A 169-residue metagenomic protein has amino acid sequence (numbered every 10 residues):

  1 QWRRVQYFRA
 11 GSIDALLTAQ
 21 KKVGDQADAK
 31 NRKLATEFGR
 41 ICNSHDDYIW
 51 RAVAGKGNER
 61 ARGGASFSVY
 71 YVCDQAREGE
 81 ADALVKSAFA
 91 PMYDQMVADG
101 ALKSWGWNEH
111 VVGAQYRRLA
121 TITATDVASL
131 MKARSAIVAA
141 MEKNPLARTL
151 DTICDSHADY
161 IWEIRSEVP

Functional and structural regions predicted by a protein language model:
Q1-D25, G63-C73, G106-M141: Short, well-ordered beta-strand segments in beta-rich or mixed alpha/beta enzyme and ligand-binding folds
Q1-R4, D28-A65, L102-L119, E142-P169: Glycine-rich beta-strand-turn "strand-cap" elements at beta-sheet edges
K22-E37, C73-A83: Charged, low-complexity, helix/coiled-coil-prone segments
Q26-K30, L84-P91, A139-A140: Well-ordered, non-membrane alpha-helical segments in soluble/globular domains
R77-K103: Short amphipathic alpha-helical segments
